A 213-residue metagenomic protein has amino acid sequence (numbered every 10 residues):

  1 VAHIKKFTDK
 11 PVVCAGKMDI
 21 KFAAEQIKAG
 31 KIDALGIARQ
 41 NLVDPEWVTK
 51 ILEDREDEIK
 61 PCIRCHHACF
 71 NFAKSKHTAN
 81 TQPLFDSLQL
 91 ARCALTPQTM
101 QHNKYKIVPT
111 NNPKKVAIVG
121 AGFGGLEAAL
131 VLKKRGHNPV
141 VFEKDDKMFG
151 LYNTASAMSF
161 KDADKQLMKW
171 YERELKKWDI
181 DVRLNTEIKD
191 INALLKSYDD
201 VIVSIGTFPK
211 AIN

Functional and structural regions predicted by a protein language model:
V1-V119, F123, E127-K134, K147 (+1 more regions): Flavin-dependent oxidoreductase catalytic cores
H3-V12, Y171-R183: A structural motif corresponding to the C-terminal end of an alpha-helix and its immediate exit/capping segment
V12, V116, P139-V140, V201: Hydrophobic anchor at the start of a short beta-strand that flanks the dinucleotide cofactor-binding loop
K31, K196-S197: Alpha-helix C-terminal capping/helix-to-coil transition sites in glycosyltransferase folds
I118-D181: Beta1-alpha1 glycine-rich phosphate/pyrophosphate-binding loop at the start of Rossmann-like nucleotide-binding domains
L175, L195-K196: A short, aliphatic-rich alpha-helical micro-motif
L184-L195: A conserved short coil-to-beta-strand element within the FAD-binding core of flavoproteins
Y198-D200, S204-A211: Glycine-/small-residue-rich beta->alpha transition segments that form the dinucleotide
